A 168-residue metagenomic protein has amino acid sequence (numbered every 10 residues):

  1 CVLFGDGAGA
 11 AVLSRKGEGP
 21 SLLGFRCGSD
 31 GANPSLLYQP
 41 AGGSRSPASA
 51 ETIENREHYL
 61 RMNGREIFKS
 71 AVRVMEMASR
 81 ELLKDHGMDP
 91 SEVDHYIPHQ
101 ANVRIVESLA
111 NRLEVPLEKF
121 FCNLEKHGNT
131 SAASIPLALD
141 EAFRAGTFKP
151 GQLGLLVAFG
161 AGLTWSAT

Functional and structural regions predicted by a protein language model:
V2-K69, R73, M77, F159 (+1 more regions): Condensing-enzyme catalytic core mediating Claisen C-C bond formation in acyl metabolism
I67, L82-D85: Short, well-ordered beta-strand elements within core beta-sheets of diverse protein domains
V72, E76, L83, D94-T168: Claisen-condensing/thiolase-fold acyl-transfer catalytic domains that form or cleave C-C bonds in fatty acid
G87-E92: Short, surface-exposed connector motifs at secondary-structure boundaries
